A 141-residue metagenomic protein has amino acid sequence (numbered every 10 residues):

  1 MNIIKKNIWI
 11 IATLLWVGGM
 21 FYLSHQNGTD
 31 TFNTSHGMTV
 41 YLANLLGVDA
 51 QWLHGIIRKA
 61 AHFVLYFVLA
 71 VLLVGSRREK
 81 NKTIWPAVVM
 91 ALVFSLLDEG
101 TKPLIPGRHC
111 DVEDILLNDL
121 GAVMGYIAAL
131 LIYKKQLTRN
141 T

Functional and structural regions predicted by a protein language model:
M1-V68: "…centered on the first transmembrane helix and the immediately adjacent amphipathic helix/loop
N2, L137-T141: Short, charged juxtamembrane terminal tails flanking transmembrane helices
K5-I8, E79-V88, D111-V112: Membrane-helix interface segments
W16-L23, A91-E99: Alpha-helical transmembrane segments of multi-pass membrane proteins
L23-Q26, S76, L104-I105, L131-I132 (+1 more regions): Helix-loop junctions at the membrane-solvent interface of multi-pass transporters, primarily the C-terminal
F63-E79, A122-K134: Membrane-interfacial alpha-helical segments at the cytosolic side of multi-pass membrane proteins
L97-D119: Interfacial helix-loop-helix junctions of multi-pass membrane proteins
